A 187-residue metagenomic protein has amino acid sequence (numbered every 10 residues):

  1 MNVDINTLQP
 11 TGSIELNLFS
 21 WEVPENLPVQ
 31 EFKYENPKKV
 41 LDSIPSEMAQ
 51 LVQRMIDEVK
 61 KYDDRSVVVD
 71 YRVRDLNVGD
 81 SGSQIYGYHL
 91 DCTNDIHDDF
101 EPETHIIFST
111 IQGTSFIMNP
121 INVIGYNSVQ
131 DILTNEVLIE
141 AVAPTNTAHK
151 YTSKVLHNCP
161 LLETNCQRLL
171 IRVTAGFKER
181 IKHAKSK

Functional and structural regions predicted by a protein language model:
M1-S66: N-terminal auxiliary "cap/dimerization" subdomain that precedes the catalytic jelly-roll/cupin core of mononuclear
S43-F100, H105-I106: Hydrophobic alpha-helical segments and helix pairs
D80, H149, L161-E163: Generic marker of residues within folded, mature protein domains
S81-A148, R180-A184: Catalytic core of non-heme Fe(II) oxygenases with the double-stranded beta-helix
I106, K150, T164-I181: A short hydrophobic beta-strand segment most commonly corresponding to one strand of the jelly-roll/cupin
I139-V142, C159-C166: Intrinsically disordered, low-complexity segments enriched in Gly and acidic/Ser/Thr residues that form flexible
K154-N158: Short, charged beta-turn/beta-strand-edge "cap" motif at the junction between a beta-strand and an adjacent loop
K187: Active-site or metal-binding loop neighborhoods of secreted/extracellular toxin and effector enzymes
